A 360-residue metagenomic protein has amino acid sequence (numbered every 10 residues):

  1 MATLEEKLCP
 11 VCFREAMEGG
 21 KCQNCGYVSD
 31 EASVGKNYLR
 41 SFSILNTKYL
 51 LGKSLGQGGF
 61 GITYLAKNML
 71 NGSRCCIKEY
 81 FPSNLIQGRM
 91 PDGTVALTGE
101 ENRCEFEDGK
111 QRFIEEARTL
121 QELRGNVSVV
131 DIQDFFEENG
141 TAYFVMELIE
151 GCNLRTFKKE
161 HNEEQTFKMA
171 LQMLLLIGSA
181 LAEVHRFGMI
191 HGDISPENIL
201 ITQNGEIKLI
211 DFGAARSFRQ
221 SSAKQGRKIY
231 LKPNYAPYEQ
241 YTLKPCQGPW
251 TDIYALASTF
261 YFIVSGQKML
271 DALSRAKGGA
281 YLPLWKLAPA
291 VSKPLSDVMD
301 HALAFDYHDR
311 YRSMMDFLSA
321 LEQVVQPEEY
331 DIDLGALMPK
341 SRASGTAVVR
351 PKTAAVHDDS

Functional and structural regions predicted by a protein language model:
P91-L123: AlphaC helix of the eukaryotic protein kinase fold
D134-F135: Activation-segment/catalytic-loop signature of the eukaryotic protein kinase fold
E138-N153, F157: Conserved short submotifs of the Hanks-type protein kinase catalytic core that shape the nucleotide-binding pocket
M173-L174: Activation segment signature within eukaryotic-like protein kinase domains
H185-I201: Catalytic-loop of the protein kinase fold
K224-Q240: Conserved activation segment of eukaryotic-like protein kinases, specifically the C-terminal portion of the activation
R310: Conserved HRD-motif arginine in the catalytic loop of eukaryotic-like protein kinases
